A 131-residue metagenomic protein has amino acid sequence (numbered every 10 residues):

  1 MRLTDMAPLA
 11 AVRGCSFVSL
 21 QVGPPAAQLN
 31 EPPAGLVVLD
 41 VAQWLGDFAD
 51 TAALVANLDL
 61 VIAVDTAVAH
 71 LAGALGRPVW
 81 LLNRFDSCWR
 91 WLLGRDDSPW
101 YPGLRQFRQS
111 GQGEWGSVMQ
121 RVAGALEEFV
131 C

Functional and structural regions predicted by a protein language model:
M1-C131: Catalytic machinery of carbohydrate-active enzymes, primarily nucleotide-sugar-dependent glycosyltransferases
